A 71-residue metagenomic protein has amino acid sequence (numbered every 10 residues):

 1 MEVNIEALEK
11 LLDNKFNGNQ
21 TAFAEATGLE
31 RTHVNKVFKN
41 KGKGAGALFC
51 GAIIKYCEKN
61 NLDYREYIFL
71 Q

Functional and structural regions predicted by a protein language model:
M1-A22, A26: A short, Lys/Arg-rich alpha-helix, primarily the initiator
E9, I54-C57: Residue-level detector of alpha-helical secondary structure
D13, K39-G42, E58: Residue-level detection of the helix-turn-helix DNA-binding "recognition helix"
G28-A45: Recognition helix of helix-turn-helix/homeodomain-like DNA-binding domains that insert into the DNA major groove
K41-K55: Short, basic-rich loop-to-helix N-cap that marks the start of a DNA-contacting helix
E58-Q71: Short C-terminal boundary/hinge segments that cap the last helix of small helical domains
